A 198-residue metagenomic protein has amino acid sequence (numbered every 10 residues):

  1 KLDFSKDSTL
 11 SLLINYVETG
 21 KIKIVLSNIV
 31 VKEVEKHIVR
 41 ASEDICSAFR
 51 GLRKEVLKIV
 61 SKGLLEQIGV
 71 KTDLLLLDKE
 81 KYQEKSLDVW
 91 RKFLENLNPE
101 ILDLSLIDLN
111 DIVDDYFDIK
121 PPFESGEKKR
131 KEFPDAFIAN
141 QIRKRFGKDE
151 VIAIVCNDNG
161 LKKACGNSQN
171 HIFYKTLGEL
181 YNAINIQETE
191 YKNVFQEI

Functional and structural regions predicted by a protein language model:
L2-V151, N159-I198: Active-site-proximal, substrate-binding regions of enzyme catalytic domains and RNA-binding/basic surfaces
I154: Conserved nucleotidyltransferase catalytic core and NTase-mimicking acidic/glycine-rich helix/loop elements in nucleic
